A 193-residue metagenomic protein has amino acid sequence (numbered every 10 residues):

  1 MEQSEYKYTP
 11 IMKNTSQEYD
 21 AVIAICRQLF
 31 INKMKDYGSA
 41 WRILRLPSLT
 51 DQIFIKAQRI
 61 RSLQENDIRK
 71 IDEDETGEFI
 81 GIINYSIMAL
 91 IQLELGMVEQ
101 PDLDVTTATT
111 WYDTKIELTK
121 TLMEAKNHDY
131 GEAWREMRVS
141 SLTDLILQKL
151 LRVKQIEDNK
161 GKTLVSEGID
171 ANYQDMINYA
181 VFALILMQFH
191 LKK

Functional and structural regions predicted by a protein language model:
M1-K193: Intrinsically disordered, low-complexity regulatory regions that flank transcription factor DNA-binding cores
